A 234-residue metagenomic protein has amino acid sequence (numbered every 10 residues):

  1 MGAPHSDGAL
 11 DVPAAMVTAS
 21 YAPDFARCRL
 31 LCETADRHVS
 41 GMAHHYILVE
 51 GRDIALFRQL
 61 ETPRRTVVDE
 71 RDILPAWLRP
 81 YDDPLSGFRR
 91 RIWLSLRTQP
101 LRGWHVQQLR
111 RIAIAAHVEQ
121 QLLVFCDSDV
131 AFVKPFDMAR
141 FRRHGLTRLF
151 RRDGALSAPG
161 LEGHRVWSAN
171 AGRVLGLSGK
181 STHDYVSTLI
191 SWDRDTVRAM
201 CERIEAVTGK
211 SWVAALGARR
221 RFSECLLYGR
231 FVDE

Functional and structural regions predicted by a protein language model:
M1-E33: N-proximal low-complexity "stem/linker" segments adjacent to membrane-targeting elements
A26, G51-R58: Short, charged/polar "capping" segments at the starts of alpha-helices and the immediately preceding loops
E33-M42: Short, acidic, metal-binding catalytic loop of nucleotide-sugar glycosyltransferases
Y46-E50: Short internal beta-strands
L56, L60-A116: Active-site-proximal specificity loops/subdomain of glycosyltransferases
Q107-L149: GT-A fold catalytic core of metal-dependent nucleotide-sugar glycosyltransferases, centered on the diacidic
F136-A215: Conserved catalytic core of nucleotide-sugar-dependent glycosyltransferases
E202-E234: A glycosyltransferase accessory/donor-loop signature
